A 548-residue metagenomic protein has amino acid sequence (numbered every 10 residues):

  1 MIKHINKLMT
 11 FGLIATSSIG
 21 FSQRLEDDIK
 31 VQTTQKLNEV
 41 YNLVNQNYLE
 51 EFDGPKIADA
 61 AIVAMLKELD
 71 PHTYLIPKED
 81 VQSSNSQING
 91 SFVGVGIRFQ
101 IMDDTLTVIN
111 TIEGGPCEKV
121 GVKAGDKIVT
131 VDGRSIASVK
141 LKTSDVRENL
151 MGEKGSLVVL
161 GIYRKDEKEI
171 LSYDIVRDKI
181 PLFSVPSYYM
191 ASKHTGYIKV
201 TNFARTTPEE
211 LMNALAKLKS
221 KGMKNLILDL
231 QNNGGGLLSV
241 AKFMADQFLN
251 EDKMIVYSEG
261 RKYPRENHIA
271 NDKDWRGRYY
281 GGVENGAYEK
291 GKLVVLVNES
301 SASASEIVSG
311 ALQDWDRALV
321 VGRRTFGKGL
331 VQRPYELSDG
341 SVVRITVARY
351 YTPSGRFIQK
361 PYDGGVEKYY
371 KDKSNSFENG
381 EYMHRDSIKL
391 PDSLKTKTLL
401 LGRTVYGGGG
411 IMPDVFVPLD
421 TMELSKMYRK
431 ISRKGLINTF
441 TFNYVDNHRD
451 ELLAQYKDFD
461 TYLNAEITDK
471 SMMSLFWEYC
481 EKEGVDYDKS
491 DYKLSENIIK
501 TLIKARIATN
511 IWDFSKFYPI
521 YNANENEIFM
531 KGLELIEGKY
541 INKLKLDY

Functional and structural regions predicted by a protein language model:
M1-K30: Bacterial Sec-dependent N-terminal signal peptides
S22-T33, L37, Y41-G54, P77 (+4 more regions): Cleft-lining beta-strand/loop regions that shape enzyme active-site pockets
E39, L43-N47, E51, P55 (+25 more regions): Structured segments of extracytoplasmic/periplasmic soluble domains in secreted or envelope-associated proteins
N45-I109, G155-S187, V256, N522-L533 (+1 more regions): Extended, small/polar residue-biased N-terminal targeting/export presequences and adjacent propeptide/linker tracts
S305-V308, L337-S338, Y351-K371: Functional cores that coordinate and move charged inorganic groups
F357-I358, Y362-Y548: Conserved functional hotspot residues or short segments at active or partner-binding sites across diverse domains
